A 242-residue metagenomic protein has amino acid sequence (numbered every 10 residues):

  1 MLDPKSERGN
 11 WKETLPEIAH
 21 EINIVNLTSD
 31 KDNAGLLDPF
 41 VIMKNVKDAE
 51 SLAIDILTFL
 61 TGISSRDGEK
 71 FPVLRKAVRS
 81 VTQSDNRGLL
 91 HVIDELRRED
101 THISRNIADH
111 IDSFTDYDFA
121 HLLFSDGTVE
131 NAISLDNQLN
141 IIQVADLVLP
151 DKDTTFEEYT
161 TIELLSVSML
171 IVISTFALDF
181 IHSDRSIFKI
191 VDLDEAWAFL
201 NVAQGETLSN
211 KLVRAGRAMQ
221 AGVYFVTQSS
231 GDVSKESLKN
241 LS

Functional and structural regions predicted by a protein language model:
M1: Glycine-rich phosphate-binding P-loop
P4-I22, L27-A221, S237: P-loop NTPase motor domains
T227-Q228: H-loop/switch region of ABC-family ATPase nucleotide-binding domains
D232: Phosphate-handling catalytic cores of nucleic-acid transaction enzymes
